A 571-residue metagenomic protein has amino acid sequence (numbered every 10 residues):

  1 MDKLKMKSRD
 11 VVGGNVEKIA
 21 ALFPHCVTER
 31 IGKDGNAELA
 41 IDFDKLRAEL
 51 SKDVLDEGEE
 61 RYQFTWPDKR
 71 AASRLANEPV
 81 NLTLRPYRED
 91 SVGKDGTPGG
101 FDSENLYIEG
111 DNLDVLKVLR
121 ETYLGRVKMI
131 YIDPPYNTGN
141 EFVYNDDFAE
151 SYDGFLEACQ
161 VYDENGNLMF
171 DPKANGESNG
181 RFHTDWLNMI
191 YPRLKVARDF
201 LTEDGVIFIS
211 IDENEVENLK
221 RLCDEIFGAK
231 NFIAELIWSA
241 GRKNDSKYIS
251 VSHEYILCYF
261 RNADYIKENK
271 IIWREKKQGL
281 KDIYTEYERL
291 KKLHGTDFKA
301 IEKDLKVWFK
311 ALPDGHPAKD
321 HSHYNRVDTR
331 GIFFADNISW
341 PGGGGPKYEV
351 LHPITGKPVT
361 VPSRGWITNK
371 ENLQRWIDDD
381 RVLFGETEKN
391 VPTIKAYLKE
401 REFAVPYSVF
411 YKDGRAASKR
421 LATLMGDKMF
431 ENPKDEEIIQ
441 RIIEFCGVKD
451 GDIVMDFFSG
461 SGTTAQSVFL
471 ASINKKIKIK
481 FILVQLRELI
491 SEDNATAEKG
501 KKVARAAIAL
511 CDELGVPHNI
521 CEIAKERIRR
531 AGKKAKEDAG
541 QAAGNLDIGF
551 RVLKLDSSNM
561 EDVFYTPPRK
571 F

Functional and structural regions predicted by a protein language model:
M1-Y131, Y136-P192, T387, E498 (+2 more regions): DnaQ-like (DEDDh/DEDDy) 3′-5′ exonuclease domain used for proofreading and 3′-end trimming on nucleic acids
V118, T122-Y123, Y131, E286-M425 (+4 more regions): Segments forming glycine/polar-rich beta-alpha architectures that bind adenosine-containing cofactors
L119, G139-A149, K220-R221, E235 (+5 more regions): Short, solvent-exposed loop/turn and secondary-structure capping segments
Y123-V127, R198-G205, E225-I233, F445-D452 (+3 more regions): Secondary-structure transition/capping motifs at alpha-helix termini and the adjoining loop/turn into the next element
D146-L156, L187, N214-V216, N432-G532: Conserved S-adenosyl-L-methionine
G166-E235, I520-D538: Conserved Class I SAM-dependent methyltransferase catalytic core
I190, E203-D204, E213-L280: Signature of N6-adenine DNA methyltransferases within the class I
N244-P317, F550, N559-P567: Flexible, glycine-/basic-rich loop-and-beta segments that form/coincide with the SAM-dependent methyltransferase
